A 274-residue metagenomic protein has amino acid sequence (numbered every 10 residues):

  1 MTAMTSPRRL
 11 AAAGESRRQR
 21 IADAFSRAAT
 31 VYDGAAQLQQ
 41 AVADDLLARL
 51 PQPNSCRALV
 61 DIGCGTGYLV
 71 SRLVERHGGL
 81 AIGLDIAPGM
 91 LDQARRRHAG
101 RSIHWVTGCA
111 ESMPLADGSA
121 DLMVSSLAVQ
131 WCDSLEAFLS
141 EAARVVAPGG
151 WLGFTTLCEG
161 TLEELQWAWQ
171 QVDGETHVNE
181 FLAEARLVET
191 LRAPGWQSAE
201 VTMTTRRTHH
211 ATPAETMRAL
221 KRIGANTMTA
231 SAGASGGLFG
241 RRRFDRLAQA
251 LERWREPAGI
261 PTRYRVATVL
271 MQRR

Functional and structural regions predicted by a protein language model:
M1-A29: N-terminal, positively charged/glycine-rich alpha-helical extensions of SAM-dependent methyltransferases
Q37-R57: Conserved alpha-helix/loop element of class I SAM-dependent methyltransferases that forms part of the SAM/SAH-binding
L38, T66, Q197-R274: Conserved Class I S-adenosyl-L-methionine
A58-S112: Class I SAM-dependent methyltransferase SAM/SAH-binding core
E111-L122: A short acidic, Gly/Pro-enriched loop at the edge of an enzyme's catalytic core that lines a small-molecule cofactor
L122-S134: A short SAM/SAH-binding and catalytic strip from SAM-dependent methyltransferases
E136-P148: A short glycine-rich, Lys/Arg-flanked "PGG" loop and its adjoining helix->strand segment in the class I
G149-E215, I223-G236: Conserved catalytic/acceptor-binding region of the Class I
